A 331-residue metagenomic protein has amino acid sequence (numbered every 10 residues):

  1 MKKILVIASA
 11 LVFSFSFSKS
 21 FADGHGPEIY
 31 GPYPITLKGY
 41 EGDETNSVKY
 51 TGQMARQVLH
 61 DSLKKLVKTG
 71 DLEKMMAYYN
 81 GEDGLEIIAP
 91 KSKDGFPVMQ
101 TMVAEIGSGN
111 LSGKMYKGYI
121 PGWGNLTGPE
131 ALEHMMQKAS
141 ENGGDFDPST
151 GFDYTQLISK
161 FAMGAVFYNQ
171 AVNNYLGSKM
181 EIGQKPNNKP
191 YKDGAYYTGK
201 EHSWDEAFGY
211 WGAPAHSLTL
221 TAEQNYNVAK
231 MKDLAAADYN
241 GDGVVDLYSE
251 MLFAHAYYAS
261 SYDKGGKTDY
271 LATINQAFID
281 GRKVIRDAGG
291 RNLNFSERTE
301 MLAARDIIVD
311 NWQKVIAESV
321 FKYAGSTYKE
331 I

Functional and structural regions predicted by a protein language model:
M1-H25: Bacterial Sec-dependent N-terminal signal peptides
D23-I331: Mature extracytoplasmic or organellar-lumen-exposed domains after removal of signal/transit peptides
